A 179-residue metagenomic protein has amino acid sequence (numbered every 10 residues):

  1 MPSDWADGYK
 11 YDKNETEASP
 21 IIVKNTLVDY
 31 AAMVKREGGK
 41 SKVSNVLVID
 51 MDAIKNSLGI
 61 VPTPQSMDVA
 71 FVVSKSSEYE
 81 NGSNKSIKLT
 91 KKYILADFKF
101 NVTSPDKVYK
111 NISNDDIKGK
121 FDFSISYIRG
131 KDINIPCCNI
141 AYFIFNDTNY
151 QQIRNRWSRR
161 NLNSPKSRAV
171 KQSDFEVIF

Functional and structural regions predicted by a protein language model:
M1-Q65, V73-E78: Acidic-basic catalytic patches of nuclease active cores, encompassing PD-(D/E)XK and other metal-cofactor nuclease
I60, N84-L89, D132-N134: Short, charge-rich binding segments
T63-P64, T90, D115-K118: Generic alpha-helical scaffold signal
V69-F71, K92-T103, S124: Conserved catalytic cores of phosphodiester-cleaving nucleases, focusing on short active-site segments
V72-L95: Active-site beta-strand-loop-beta-strand hairpin of nuclease catalytic cores that positions key catalytic residues
N101-Q152: Catalytic cores of nucleic-acid endonucleases
I133-F179: Domain-level recognition of nuclease-like catalytic cores that cleave nucleotide substrates
